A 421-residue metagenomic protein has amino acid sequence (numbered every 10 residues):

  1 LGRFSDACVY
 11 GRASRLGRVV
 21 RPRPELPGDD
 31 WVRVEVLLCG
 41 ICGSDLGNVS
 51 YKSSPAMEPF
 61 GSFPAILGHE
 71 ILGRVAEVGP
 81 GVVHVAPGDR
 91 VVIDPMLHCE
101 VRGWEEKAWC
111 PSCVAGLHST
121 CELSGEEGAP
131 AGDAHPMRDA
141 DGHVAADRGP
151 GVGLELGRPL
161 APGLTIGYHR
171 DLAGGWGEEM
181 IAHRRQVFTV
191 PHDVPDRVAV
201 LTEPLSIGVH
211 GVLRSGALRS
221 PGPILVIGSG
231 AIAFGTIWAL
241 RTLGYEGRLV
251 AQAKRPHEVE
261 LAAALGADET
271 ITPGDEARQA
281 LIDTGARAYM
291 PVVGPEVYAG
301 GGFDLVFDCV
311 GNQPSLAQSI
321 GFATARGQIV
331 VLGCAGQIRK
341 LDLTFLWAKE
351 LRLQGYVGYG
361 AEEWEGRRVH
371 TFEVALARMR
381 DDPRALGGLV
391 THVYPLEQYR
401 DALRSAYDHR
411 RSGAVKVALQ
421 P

Functional and structural regions predicted by a protein language model:
L1-R3, E296, G300, V330 (+3 more regions): C-terminal capping/lid region of NAD(P)-dependent oxidoreductase domains
P22-C39, S54-A115, D147, P191-D193: Glycine-rich beta-strand-centered segment in the early N-terminal region that forms part of a ligand/cofactor-binding
E58-F60, H98-I227: NAD(P)H dinucleotide-binding glycine-rich loop of Rossmann-like/cofactor-binding domains, especially the beta1-alpha1
P223-S229, R241-P314: Adenosine-nucleotide cofactor-binding segment
A233-F234: N-terminal Rossmann-fold NAD(P) dinucleotide-binding loop
I282, R287-E296, G300, R339-T391 (+1 more regions): C-terminal substrate-binding/catalytic core of Rossmann-like NAD(P)-dependent dehydrogenases/reductases
A323-T324: Helix-to-beta-strand junctions that scaffold the AdoMet/dcAdoMet cofactor pocket in Class I SAM-dependent enzymes
